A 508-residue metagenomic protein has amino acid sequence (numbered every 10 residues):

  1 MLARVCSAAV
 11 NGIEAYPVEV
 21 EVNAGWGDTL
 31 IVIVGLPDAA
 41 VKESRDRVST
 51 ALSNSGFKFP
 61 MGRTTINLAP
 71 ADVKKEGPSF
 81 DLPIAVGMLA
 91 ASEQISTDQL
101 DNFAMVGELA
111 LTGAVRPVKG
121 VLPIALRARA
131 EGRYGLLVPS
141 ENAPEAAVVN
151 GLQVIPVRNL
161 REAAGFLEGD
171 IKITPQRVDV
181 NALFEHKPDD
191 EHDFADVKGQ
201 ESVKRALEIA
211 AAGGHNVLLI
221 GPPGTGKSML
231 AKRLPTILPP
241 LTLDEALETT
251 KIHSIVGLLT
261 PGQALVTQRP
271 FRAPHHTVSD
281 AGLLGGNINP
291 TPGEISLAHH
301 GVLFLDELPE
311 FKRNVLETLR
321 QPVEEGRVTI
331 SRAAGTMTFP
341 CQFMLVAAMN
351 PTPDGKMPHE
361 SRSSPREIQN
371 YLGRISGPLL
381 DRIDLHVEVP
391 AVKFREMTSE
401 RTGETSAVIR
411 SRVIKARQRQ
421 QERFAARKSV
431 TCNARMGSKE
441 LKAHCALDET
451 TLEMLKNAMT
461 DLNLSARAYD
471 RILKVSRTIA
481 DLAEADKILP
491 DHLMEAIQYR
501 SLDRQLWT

Functional and structural regions predicted by a protein language model:
M1-L218, P222-S228, S331, A468-Y469 (+2 more regions): Peripheral, non-AAA+ core regions of ATP-driven protein-machinery
V34-R45, K58-P60, N67-G77, P290 (+1 more regions): Basic, amphipathic alpha-helical bundle interface domains used for macromolecular binding and assembly
T112, L305-K312, G355: Catalytic P-loop NTPase motifs of RecA-like helicase/translocase cores
I171-I209, G213, P240-I295: P-loop NTPase nucleotide-binding/switch module
L219-T260, E325: Walker A/P-loop
G221, G285, E307: The Walker A (P-loop) glycine that initiates the GxxxxGKT/S ATP-binding motif of P-loop NTPases
H300, D306-L308, T318: Walker B catalytic acidic pair
